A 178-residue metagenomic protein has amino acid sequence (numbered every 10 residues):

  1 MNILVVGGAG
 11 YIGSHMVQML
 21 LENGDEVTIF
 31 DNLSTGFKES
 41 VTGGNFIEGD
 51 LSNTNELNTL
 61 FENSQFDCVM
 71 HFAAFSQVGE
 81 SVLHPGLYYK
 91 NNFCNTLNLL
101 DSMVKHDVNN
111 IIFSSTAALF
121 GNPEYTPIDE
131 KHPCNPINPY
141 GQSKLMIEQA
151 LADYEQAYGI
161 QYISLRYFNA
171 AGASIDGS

Functional and structural regions predicted by a protein language model:
M1-A173: N-terminal Rossmann-like NAD(P)+-binding domain of SDR-like oxidoreductases, especially those catalyzing
S174-S178: Hydrophobic, Gly/Ser/Ala-rich alpha-helical and linker tracts in large acyl-processing enzymes of secondary/lipid
